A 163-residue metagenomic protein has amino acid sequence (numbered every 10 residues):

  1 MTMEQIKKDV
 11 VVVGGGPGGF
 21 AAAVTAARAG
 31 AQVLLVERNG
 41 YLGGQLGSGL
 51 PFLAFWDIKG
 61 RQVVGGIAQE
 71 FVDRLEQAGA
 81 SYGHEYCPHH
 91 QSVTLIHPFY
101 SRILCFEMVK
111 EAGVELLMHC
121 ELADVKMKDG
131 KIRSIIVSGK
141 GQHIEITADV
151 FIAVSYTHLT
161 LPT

Functional and structural regions predicted by a protein language model:
I6-G16: Beta1/beta-strand and adjacent pyrophosphate-binding region of the FAD-binding site in flavoprotein oxidoreductases
K8, G141-V150: Core beta-strand elements of the Rossmann-like FAD/NAD(P) dinucleotide-binding domain in flavoenzyme oxidoreductases
G19: N-terminal Rossmann-fold NAD(P) dinucleotide-binding loop
T25, A31-Q32, E37-K128: Conserved N-terminal/central alpha/beta ligand/cofactor-binding core
K126-I144: Conserved beta-strand-loop-beta-strand element in the redox core of flavoprotein oxidoreductases
V150, S155-Y156: Glycine-/small-residue-rich beta->alpha transition segments that form the dinucleotide
T157-T163: Conserved small/polar residues in nucleotide/adenosyl-binding loops
